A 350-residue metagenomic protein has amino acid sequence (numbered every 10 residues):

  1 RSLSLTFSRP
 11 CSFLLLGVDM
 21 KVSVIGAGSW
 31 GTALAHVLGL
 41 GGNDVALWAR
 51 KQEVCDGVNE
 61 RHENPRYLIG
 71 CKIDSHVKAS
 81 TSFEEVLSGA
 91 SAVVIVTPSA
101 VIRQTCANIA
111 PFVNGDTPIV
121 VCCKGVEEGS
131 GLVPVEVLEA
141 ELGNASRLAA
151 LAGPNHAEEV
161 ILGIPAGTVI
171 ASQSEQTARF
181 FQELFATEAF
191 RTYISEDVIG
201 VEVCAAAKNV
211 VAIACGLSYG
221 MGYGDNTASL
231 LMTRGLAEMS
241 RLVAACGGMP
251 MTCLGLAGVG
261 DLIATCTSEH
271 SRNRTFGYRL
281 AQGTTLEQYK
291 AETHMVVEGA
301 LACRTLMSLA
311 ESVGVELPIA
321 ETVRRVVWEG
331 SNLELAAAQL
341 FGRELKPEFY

Functional and structural regions predicted by a protein language model:
V18-C71, K78-T81, N108: NAD(P)+-binding Rossmann beta1-loop-alpha1 motif at the extreme N-terminus of oxidoreductases
I73, A79-P165, F181: Rossmann-like NAD(P)(H) cofactor-binding subdomain of soluble oxidoreductases
V101, F112, V137-R147, P165-T252: Internal alpha-helical scaffold of NAD(P)-dependent oxidoreductase catalytic cores
K208, C215-Y219, A244-L254, G258-Y350: NAD(P)-dependent Rossmann-like dehydrogenase/reductase catalytic/cofactor-binding core
